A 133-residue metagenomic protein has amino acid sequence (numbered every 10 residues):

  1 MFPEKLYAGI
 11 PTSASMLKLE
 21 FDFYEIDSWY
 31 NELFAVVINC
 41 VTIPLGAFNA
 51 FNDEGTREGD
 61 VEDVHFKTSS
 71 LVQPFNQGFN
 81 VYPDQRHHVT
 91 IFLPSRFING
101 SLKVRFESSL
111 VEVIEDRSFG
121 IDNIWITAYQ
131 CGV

Functional and structural regions predicted by a protein language model:
M1-E20, W29-F34, D84-F92, I121: Short beta-strands within extracellular/lumenal beta-sheet-rich domains
P3-E4, S28, F51-T56, V113: A short local loop/turn or secondary-structure capping micro-motif enriched for an aromatic residue
G9, Y24, E112: Conserved aromatic-histidine-acidic binding/catalytic patches
L17-F23, V89-I91, G100-L110: Extracellular beta-strand-rich recognition modules
S28-A35, Y82-H87, S109-C131: Extracellular carbohydrate recognition
V37-T42: Short strand-turn-strand beta-turns centered on an Asx-Gly dipeptide
L45-F97: Extracellular carbohydrate recognition and processing domains and analogous Trp-centered ligand-binding platforms
R96-N99, S118: Structural signal for repeat-unit boundaries in curved repeat scaffolds
